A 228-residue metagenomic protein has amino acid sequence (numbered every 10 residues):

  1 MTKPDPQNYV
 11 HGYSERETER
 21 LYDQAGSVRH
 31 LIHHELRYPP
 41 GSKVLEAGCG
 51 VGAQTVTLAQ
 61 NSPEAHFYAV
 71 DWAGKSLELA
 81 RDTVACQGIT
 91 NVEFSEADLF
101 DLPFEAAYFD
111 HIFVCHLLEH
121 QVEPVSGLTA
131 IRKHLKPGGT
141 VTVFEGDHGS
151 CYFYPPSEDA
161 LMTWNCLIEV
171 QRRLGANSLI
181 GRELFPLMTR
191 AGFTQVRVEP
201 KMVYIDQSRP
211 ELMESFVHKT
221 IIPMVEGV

Functional and structural regions predicted by a protein language model:
P4-G26: Class I SAM-dependent methyltransferase Rossmann-like catalytic core, especially the SAM/SAH-binding loop
D23-S42, T57: Conserved alpha-helix/loop element of class I SAM-dependent methyltransferases that forms part of the SAM/SAH-binding
L45, V51-D101: Class I SAM-dependent methyltransferase SAM/SAH-binding core
L102-H111: A short acidic, Gly/Pro-enriched loop at the edge of an enzyme's catalytic core that lines a small-molecule cofactor
D110-P124: A short SAM/SAH-binding and catalytic strip from SAM-dependent methyltransferases
V125-P137: A short glycine-rich, Lys/Arg-flanked "PGG" loop and its adjoining helix->strand segment in the class I
T142-E211, H218-K219: Conserved catalytic/acceptor-binding region of the Class I
